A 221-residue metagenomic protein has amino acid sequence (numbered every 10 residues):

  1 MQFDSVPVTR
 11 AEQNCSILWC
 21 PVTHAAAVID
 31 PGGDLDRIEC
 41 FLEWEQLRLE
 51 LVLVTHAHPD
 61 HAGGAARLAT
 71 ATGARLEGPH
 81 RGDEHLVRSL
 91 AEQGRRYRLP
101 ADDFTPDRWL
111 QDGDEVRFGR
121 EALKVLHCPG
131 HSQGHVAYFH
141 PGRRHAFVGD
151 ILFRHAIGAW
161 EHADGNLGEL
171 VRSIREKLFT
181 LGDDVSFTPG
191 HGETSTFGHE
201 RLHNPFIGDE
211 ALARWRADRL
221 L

Functional and structural regions predicted by a protein language model:
M1-E45, A137-G149: Conserved beta-strand hairpin/beta-sheet module of binuclear metal-dependent hydrolase folds, prominently
V6-V8, L99-P100, T105-D107, H127-P129: Short Gly/Pro-enriched turn/cap motifs at secondary-structure boundaries
L18, T55, C128: Conserved S/T- and glycine-rich ATP-binding loop of Class I adenylate-forming
T23, G33-R117, E121, L202-R214: Active-site HxH/HxHxD metal-binding segment of metal-dependent hydrolases
A27-I29, L51-L53, V125-H127: Short catalytic-loop micro-motif centered on adjacent basic/acidic residues
I29, E77-G78, V148, P189: Hydrophobic residues in well-ordered beta-strands that form the structural core
A91-Q93, E115, E121-H127, S132-L221: Metallo-beta-lactamase
